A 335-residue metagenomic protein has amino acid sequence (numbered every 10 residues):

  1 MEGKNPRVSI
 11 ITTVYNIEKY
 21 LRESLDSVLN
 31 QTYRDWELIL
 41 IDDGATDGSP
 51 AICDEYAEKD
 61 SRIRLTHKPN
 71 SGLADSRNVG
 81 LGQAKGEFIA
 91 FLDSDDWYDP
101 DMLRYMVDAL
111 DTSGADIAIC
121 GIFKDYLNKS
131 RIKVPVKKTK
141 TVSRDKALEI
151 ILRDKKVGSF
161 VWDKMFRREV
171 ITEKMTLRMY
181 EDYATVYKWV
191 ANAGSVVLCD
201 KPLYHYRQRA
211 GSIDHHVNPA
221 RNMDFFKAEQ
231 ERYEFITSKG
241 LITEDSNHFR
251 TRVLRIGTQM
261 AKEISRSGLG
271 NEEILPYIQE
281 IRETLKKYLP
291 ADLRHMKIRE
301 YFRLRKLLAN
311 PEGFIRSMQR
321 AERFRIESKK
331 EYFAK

Functional and structural regions predicted by a protein language model:
M1-L29: N-proximal low-complexity "stem/linker" segments adjacent to membrane-targeting elements
R22, D47-E55, H67, W97 (+1 more regions): Acidic helix N-cap motif at the loop->helix transition within catalytic regions of sugar-transfer enzymes
S27, R34, D42-A51, P69: A conserved acidic beta->alpha catalytic loop
K68-A84: Glycine-rich, basic loop-to-helix element that forms the pyrophosphate-binding segment of sugar-nucleotide handling
I89: Short aromatic/hydrophobic "clamp" motif used to bind/position activated sugar donors
S94-V197, R207-A220: Donor-binding/catalytic cores of nucleotide-activated saccharide and glycerol-phosphate transferases/polymerases
L203-R209, H216-E244, I256-Q259, E263-L289: Catalytic core of nucleotide-sugar-dependent glycosyltransferases
R266-K335: Membrane-interface aromatic/basic loop that binds lipid-linked glycans or pyrophosphate carriers, typified by
